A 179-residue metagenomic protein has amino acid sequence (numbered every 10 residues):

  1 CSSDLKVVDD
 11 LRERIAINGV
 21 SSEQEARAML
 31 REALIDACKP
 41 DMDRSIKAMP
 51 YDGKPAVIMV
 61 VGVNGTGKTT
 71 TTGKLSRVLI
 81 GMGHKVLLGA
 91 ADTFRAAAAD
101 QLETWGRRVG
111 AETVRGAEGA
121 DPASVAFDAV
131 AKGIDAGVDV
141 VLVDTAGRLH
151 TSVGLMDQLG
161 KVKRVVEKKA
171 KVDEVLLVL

Functional and structural regions predicted by a protein language model:
C1-A91, A98-T145: Primarily NTPase-proximal linker/entry elements flanking Walker-type ATP/GTP-binding cores
K85-L87, A111, V140, M156-L179: Inter-motif core of Ras-like GTPase G domains
R148: Residues immediately C-terminal
T151-L155: Glycine/threonine-rich flexible loop motifs
